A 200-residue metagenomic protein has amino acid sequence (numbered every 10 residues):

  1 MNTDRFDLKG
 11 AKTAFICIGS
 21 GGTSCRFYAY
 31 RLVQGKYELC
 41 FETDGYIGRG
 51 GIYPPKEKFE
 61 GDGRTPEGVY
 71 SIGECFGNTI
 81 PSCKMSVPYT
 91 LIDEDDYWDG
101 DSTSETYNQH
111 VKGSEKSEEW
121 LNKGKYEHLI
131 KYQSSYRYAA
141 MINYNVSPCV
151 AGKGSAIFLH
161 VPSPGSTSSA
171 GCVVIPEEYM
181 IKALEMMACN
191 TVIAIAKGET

Functional and structural regions predicted by a protein language model:
M1-S169, Y179-T200: Cell wall/extracellular polymer interaction/catalysis modules
C172: Short cysteine clusters
P176: Conserved "landmark" site that anchors the functional core of diverse proteins
